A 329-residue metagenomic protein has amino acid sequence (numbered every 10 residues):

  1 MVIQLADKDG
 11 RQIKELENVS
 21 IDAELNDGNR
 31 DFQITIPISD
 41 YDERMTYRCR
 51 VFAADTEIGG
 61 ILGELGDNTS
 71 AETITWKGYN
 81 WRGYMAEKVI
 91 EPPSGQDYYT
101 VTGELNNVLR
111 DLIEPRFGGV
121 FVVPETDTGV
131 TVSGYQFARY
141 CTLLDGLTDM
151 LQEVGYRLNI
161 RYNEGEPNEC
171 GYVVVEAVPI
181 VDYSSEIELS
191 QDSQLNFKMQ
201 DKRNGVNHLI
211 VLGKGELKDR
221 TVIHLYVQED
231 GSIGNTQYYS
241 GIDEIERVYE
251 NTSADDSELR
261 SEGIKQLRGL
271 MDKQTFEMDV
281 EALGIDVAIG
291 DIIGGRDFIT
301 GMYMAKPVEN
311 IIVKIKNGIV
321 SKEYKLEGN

Functional and structural regions predicted by a protein language model:
M1-D27, L189-M199: Solvent-exposed edge beta-strands and adjacent loop segments that serve as assembly or binding interfaces
E17-L25, L62-N68, I160-Y162, E309-V313: Short amphipathic beta-strand and strand-loop transition segments with alternating hydrophobic
N29, L65-W81, K314-G328: Short, solvent-exposed secondary-structure boundary/capping segments
D31-D40, F276-L283: Short alpha-helix capping/helix-loop boundary micro-motifs
I34, G78, P93-V122, A138-N163 (+2 more regions): Amphipathic, non-transmembrane alpha-helical segments in extracytoplasmic/periplasmic proteins
S39-V122: Surface-exposed cap/loop segments at beta↔alpha junctions
S70-T75, N80-M85, E125-V206: Short beta-strand-centered interaction patches in the first periplasmic/extracellular domains of large envelope
I180-G318: Acidic, small/polar-enriched beta strand-loop surface segments
